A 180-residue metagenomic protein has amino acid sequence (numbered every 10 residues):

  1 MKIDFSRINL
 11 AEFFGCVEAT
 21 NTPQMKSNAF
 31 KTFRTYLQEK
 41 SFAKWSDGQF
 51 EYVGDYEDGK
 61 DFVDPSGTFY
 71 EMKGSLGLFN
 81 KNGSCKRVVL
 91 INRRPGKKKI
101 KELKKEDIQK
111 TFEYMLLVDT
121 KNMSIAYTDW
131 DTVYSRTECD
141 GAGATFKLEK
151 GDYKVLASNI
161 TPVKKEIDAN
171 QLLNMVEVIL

Functional and structural regions predicted by a protein language model:
M1-L180: Nucleic-acid endonuclease domains
